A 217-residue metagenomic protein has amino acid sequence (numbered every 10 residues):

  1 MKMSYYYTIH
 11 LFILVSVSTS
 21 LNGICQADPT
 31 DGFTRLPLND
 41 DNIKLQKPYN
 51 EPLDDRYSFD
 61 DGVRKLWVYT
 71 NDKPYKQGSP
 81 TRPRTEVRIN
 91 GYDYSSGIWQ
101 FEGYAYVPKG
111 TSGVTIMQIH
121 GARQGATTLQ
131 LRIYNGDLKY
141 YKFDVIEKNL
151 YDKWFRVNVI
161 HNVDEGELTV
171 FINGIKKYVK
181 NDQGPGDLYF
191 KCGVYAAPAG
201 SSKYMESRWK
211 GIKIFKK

Functional and structural regions predicted by a protein language model:
Y6-G23: Cleavable N-terminal signal peptides of Sec/SRP-targeted secreted and luminal proteins
G23-L53: Extracellular carbohydrate-recognition regions
F59-G136: Secretory/extracellular carbohydrate-interaction modules and structurally similar beta-sandwich "look-alikes"
Y134-N158: Short, aromatic/His-centered strand-loop micro-motif at the edge of beta-sheets
K153-N162, L168-V170: Short tryptophan-centered beta-strand motifs in secreted/extracellular beta-sheet-rich domains of glycan-recognition
F171-I175: Short strand-turn-strand beta-turns centered on an Asx-Gly dipeptide
K180-I214: Flexible glycan-contacting loops in extracellular carbohydrate-active proteins
